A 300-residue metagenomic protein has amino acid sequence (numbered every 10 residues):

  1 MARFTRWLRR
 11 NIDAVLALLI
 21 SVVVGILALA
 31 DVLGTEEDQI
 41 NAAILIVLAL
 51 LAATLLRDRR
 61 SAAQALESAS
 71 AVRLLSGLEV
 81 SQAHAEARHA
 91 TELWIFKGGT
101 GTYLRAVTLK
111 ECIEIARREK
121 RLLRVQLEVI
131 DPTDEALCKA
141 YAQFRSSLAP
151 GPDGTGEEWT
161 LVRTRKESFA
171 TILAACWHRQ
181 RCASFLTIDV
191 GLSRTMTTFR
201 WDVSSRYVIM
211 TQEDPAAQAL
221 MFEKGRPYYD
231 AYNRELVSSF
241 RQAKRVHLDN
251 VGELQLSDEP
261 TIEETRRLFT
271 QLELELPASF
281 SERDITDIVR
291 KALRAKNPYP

Functional and structural regions predicted by a protein language model:
M1-V80: N-terminal alpha-helical membrane-insertion module
A2, R6-R10, A142-G156, H247-E273: A broadly tuned preference for mixed-charge, low-complexity surface segments
A52-S147, P277-P300: PLD-like (HKD) phosphodiesterase/transphosphatidyltransferase domain
L127-K139, A149, T160-E167, K224-Y229 (+1 more regions): Low-complexity, flexible helical/coil segments
Y141-F199: HKD-type phospholipase D/PLD-like phosphodiesterase module
T187-P227: HKD (HxKxxxxD) catalytic microenvironment of the phospholipase D
M210, P215-P300: Signature of lipid phosphatidyltransferase scaffolds
